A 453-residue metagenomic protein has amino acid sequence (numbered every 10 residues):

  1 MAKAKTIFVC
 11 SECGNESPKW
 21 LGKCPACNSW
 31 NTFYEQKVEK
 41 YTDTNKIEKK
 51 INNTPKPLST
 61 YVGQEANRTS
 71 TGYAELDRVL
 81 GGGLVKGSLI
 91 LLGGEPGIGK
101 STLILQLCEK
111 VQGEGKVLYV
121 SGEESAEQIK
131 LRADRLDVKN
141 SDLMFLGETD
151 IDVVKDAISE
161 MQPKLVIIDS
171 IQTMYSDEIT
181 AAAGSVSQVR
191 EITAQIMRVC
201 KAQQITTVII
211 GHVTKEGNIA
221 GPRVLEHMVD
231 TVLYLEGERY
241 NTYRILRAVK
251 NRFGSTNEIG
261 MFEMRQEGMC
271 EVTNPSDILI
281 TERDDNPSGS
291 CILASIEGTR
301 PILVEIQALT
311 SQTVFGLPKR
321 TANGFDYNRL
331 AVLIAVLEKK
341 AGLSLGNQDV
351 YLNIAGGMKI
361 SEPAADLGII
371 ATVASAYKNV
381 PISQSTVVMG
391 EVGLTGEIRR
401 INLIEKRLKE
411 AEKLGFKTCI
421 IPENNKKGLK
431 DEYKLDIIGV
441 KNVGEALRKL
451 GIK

Functional and structural regions predicted by a protein language model:
A2-E12, E16-R78, V85-L91, I98-C108 (+6 more regions): Peripheral, non-AAA+ core regions of ATP-driven protein-machinery
E95, G122: P-loop (Walker A) phosphate-binding loop of NTP-binding proteins
V117-S121: Conserved RecA-like ASCE P-loop NTPase motor core of nucleic-acid helicases/translocases
A126: Divalent metal-dependent catalytic cores for phosphoryl transfer on phosphate-bearing substrates
L146: Conserved SAM-binding strand-loop segment of SAM-dependent methyltransferases
